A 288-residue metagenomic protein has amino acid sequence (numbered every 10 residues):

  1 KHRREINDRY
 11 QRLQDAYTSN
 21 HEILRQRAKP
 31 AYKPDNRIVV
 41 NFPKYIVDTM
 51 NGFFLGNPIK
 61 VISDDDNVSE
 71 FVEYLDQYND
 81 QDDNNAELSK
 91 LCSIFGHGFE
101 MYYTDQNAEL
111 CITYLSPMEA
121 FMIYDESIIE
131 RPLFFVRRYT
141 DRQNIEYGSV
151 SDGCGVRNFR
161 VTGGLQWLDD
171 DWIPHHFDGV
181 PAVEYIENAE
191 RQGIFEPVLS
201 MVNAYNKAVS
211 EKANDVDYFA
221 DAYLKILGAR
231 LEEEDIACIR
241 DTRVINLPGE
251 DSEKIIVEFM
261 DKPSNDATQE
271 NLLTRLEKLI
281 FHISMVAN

Functional and structural regions predicted by a protein language model:
K1-I112: Extended, helix-rich architectural segments
I6, L13, Y17, Y147 (+3 more regions): Extended hydrophobic/Leu-rich segments
R27-K33, Y45, F159-G163, A229-I236 (+1 more regions): Short, mixed-charge, low-aromatic patches
T49-N51, L88-C92, N144-G148, A182 (+2 more regions): Generic hydrophobic, helix-prone segments enriched in Leu/Val/Ile
S63-D65, N79, F99, E119-D125 (+1 more regions): Solvent-exposed, flexible loop/coil residues
S89, F99-R191: Extended, regular secondary-structure scaffolds
S89-I94, D125-S127, N214-V216, E234-I236: A general structural signal for short secondary-structure junctions and capping/turn motifs
D171-N288: Extended, charged amphipathic alpha-helical segments
